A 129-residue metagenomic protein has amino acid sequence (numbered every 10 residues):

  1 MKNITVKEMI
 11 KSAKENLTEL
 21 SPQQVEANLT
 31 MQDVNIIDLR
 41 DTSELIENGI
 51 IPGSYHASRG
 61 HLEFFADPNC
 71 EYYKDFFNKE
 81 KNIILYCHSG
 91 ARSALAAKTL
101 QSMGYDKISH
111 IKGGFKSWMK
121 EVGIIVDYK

Functional and structural regions predicted by a protein language model:
M1-V34, T42-N82, A91-K129: Rhodanese-like catalytic fold shared by cysteine-dependent sulfurtransferases and DSP/PTP-type phosphatases
I37: Active-site flanking residues adjacent to catalytic metal/cofactor-binding acidic residues
Y86: Short, surface-exposed ligand- or partner-binding patches at beta-edge/loop junctions that are enriched in aromatics
